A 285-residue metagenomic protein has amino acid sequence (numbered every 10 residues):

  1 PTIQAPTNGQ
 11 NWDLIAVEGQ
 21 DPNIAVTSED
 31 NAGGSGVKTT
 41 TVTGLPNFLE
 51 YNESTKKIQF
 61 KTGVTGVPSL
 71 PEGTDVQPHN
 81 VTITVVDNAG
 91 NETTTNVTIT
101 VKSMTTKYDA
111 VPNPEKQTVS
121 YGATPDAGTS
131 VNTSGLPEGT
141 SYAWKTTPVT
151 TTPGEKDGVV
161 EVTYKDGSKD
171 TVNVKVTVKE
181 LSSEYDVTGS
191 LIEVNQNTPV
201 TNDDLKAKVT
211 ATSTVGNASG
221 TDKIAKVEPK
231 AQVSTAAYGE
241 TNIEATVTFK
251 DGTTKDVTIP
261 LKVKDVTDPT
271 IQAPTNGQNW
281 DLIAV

Functional and structural regions predicted by a protein language model:
P1-T39, T98-E138, K179-S219, T267-V285: Solvent-exposed, low-complexity, repeat-rich "mucin-like" stalks and linkers
D13-I15, E50, Q59-K61, T84 (+7 more regions): Generic structural detector for well-ordered beta-strands
D21-N23, P46, T55, N80 (+7 more regions): Surface-exposed or flexible loop/turn and strand-edge residues in extracellular/cell-surface modules
G34, N91, K107, S168-D170 (+2 more regions): Residue-level signal for secondary-structure boundary sites
T41-L45, N52-T82, V86, L136-K169 (+1 more regions): Serine/threonine-rich, repeat-prone extracellular segments and beta-strand-based repeat modules of secreted/surface
G90, T118-S120, K165-G167, V194 (+2 more regions): Intrinsic-disorder-associated interaction segments
N91-S103, D170-K179, K255-D265: C-terminal edge beta-strand
